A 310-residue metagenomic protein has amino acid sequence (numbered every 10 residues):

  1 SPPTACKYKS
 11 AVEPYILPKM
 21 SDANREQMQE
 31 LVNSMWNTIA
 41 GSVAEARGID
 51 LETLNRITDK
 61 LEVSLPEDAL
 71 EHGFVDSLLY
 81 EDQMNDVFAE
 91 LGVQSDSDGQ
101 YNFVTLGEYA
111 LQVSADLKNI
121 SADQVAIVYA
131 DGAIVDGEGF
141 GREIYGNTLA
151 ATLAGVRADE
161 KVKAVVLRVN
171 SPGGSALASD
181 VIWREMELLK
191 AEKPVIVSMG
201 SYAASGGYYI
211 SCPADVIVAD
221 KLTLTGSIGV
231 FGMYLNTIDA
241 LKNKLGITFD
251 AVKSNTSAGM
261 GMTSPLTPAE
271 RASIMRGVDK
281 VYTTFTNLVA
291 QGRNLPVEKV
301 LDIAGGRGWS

Functional and structural regions predicted by a protein language model:
S1-L51, N55-D59, V63, A89-P194 (+1 more regions): Small-residue-centered hinge/linker elements
D50-H72, D76-S77, G292-S310: Amphipathic alpha-helical substructures
V75-E81, V218-A219: Short acidic-hydrophobic, aromatic-tinged amphipathic segments that line or gate anion-handling sites
S77, N85-L91: Terminal amphipathic helices with adjacent charged low-complexity linkers/tails
